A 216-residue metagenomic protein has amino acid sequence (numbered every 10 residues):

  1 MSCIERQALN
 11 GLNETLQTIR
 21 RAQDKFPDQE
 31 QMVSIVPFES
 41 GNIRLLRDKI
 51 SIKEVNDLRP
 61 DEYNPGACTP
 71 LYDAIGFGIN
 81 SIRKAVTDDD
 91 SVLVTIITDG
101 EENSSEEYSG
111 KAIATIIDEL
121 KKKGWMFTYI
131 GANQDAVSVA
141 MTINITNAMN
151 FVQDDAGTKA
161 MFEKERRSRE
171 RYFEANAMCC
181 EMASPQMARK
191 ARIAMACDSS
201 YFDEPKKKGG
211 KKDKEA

Functional and structural regions predicted by a protein language model:
M1-A216: Acidic, low-complexity intrinsically disordered regions
